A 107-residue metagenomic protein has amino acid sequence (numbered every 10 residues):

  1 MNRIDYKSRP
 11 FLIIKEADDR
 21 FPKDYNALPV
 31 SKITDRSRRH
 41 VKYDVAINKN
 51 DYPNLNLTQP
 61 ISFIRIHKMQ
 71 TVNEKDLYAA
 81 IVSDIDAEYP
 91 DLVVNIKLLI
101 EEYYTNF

Functional and structural regions predicted by a protein language model:
M1-R3, S62: Glycine-centered flexibility motif
R3-S8, I13-D51: Compact nucleic-acid interaction/catalytic patches
A46-F107: C-terminal terminal-subdomain/extension
